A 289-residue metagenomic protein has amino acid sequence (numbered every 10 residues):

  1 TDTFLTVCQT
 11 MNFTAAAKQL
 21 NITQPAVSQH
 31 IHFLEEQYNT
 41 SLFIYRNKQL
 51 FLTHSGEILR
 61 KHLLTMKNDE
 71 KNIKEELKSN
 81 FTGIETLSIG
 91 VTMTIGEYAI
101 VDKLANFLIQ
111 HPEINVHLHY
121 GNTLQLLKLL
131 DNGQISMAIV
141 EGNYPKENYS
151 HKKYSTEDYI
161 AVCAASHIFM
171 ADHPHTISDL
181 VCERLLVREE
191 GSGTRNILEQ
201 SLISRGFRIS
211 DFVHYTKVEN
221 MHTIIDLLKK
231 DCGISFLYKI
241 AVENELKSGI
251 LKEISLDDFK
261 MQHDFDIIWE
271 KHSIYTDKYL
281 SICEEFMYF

Functional and structural regions predicted by a protein language model:
L5-I22: Short helix-boundary/capping micro-motifs
E35-L52: A short LG(V/I)-centered, amphipathic sequence patch enriched for acidic residue(s) preceding the LG motif
Q37-Y38, L59-F81: Alpha-helical linker/hinge and terminal dimerization helices associated with HTH transcriptional regulators
I84-E147: Central regulatory/effector-binding core of bacterial HTH transcription factors
A99, K252-F289: A late-sequence structural motif
N122-T123, L127, D131-Q134, F207-E253: Hydrophobic hinge/microswitch elements
Y149-Y159, C163-L186, E190: Flexible hinge/capping segments at coil-to-helix
F169, L185-G206: Secondary-structure junction motif
